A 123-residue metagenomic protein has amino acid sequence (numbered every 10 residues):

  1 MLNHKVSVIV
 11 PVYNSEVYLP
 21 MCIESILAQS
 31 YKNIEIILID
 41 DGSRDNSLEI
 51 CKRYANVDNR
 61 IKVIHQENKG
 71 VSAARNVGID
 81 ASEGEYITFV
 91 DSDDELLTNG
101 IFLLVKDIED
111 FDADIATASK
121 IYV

Functional and structural regions predicted by a protein language model:
M1-V123: Nucleotide-sugar donor-binding/catalytic module of glycosyltransferases that assemble extracellular/cell-envelope
